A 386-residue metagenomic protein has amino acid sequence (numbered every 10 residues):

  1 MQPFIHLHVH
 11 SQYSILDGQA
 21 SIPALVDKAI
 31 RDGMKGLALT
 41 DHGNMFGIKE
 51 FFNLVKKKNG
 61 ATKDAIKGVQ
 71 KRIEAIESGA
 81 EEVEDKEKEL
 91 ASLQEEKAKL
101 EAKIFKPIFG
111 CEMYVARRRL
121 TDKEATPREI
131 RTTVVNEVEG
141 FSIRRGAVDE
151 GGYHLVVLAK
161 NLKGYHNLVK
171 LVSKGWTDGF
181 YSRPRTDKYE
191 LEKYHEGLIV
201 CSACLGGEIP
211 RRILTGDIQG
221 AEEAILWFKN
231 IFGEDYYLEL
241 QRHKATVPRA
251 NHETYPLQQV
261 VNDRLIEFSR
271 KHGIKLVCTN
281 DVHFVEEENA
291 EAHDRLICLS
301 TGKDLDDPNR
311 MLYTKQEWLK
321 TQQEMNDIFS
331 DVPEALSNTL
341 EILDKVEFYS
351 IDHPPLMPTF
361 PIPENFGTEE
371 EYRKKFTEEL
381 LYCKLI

Functional and structural regions predicted by a protein language model:
M1-I386: Phosphodiester-processing cores and adjacent nucleic acid-binding clamps
